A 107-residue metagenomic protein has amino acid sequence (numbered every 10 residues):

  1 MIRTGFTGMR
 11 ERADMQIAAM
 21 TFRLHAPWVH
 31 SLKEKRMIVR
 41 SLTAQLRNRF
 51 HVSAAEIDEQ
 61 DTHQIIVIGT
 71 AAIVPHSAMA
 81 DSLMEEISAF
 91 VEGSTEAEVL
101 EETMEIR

Functional and structural regions predicted by a protein language model:
M1-D14: N-terminal amphipathic/basic-hydrophobic helices that include classical n-h-c signal peptides and signal-anchor
Q16-P27, L32: Short glycine-/aliphatic-rich beta-strand segments at the starts of folded cytosolic domains
I17, A55-H76: Short, charge-patterned binding micro-sites
A18-F22, I68, L100-E102: Hydrophobic residues positioned within well-ordered beta-strands of beta-sheet architectures
K35: C-terminal binding/interaction regions
V52-I57, L100-E102: A short linear hydrophobic-aromatic micro-motif
A72-R107: C-terminal structural segments of small proteins and small subunits
